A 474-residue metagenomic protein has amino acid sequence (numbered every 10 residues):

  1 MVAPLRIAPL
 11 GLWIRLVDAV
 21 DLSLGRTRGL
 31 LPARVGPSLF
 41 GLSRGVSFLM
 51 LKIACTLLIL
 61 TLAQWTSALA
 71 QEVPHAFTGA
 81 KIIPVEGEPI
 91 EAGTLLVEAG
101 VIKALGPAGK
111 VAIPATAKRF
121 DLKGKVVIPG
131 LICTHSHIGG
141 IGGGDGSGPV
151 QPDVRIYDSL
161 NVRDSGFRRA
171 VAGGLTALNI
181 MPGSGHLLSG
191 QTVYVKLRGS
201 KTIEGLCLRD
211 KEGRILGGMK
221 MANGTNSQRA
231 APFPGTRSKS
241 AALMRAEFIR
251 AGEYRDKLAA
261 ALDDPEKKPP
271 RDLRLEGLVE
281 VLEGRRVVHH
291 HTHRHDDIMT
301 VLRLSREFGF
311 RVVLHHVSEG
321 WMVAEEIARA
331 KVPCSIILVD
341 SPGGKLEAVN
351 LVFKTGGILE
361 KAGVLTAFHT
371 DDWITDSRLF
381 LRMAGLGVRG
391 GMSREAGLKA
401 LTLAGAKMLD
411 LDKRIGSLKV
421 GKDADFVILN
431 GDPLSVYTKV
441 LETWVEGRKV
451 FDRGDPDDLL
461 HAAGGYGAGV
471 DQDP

Functional and structural regions predicted by a protein language model:
K52-Q64: Bacterial N-terminal signal peptides
A68-E72: Boundary at the C-terminal end of the N-terminal hydrophobic targeting segment
V73, I82, E86-I128: Histidine-rich, glycine-flanked metal-binding segment
H75-F77, A112-D158, A172: Replace "His-x-His-based motif
A80-I83, K419-A463: C-terminal cap of metal-dependent C-N hydrolases
G143-D145, P149-V154, V287, A328 (+1 more regions): His/Asp/Glu-enriched, well-ordered alpha-helical/loop segment that forms or immediately abuts the divalent-metal
G144-L160, K201, G218-K220, K268 (+2 more regions): Active-site gating loops and adjacent loop-to-helix segments of metal-dependent hydrolytic enzymes
G166, V171-V312, K439, D473: Polyanionic/metal-chelating signatures
